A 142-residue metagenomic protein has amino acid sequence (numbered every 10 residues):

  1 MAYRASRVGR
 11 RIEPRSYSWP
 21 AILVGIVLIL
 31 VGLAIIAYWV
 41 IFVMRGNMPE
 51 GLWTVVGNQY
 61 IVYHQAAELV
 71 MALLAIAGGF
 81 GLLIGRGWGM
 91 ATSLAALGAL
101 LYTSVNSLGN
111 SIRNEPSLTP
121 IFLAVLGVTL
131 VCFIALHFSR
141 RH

Functional and structural regions predicted by a protein language model:
A2-H142: Topology signature of small-to-medium multi-pass alpha-helical membrane proteins
